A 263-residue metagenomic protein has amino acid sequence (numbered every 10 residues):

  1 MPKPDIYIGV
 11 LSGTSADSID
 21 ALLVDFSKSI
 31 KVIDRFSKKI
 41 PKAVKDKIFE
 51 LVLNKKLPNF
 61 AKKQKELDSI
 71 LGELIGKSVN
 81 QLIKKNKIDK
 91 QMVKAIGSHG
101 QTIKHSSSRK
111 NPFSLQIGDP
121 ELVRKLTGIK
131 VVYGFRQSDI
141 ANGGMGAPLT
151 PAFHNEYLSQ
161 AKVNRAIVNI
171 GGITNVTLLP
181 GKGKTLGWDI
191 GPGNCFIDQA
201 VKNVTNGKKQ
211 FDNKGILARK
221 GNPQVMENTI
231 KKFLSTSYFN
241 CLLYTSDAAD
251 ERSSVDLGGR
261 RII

Functional and structural regions predicted by a protein language model:
D5-L11, V93-G97, R165-N169, G187: Short glycine-aspartate micro-motif
G9-L22: N-terminal basic/disordered segments at the start of proteins
I19-V24, D34-E50, V132-Y157, A166-T236: Glycine-rich phosphate-binding loop plus the immediately following alpha-helix
L22-K77, L82: Glycine-rich nucleotide/cofactor/substrate-binding loop typically near the N-terminus or early in the first domain
N59-P120: Short beta-strand-loop/turn "lid" adjacent to the catalytic site in phosphate-handling enzymes
A95-Q160: Active-site neighborhood for divalent-cation/phosphate handling
Y244-E251: Conserved small/polar residues in nucleotide/adenosyl-binding loops
V255-I263: Hydrophobic alpha-helical segments, chiefly the membrane-spanning helices and signal/signal-anchor peptides
